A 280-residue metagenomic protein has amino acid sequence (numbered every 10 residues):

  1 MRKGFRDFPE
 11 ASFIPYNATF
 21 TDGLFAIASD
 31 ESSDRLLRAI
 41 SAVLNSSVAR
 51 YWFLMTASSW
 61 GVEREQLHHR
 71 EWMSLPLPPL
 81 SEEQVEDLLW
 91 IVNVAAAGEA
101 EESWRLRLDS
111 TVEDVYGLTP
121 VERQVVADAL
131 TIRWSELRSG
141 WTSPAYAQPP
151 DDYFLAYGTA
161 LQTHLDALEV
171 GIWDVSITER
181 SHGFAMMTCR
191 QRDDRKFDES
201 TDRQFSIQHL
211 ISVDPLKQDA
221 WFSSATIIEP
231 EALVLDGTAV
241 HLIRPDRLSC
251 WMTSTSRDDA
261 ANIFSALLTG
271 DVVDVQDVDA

Functional and structural regions predicted by a protein language model:
K3-F20, R38, A42, A49-E63 (+2 more regions): Short, ligand-facing micro-motifs at secondary-structure edges
K3-F5, A28-E31, L44, P76-P79 (+3 more regions): Active-site proximal loops enriched in glycine and acidic residues that flank catalytic Cys/His/Asp and coordinate
P9-F13, R35-A39, Y51-M55, E83-D87 (+2 more regions): Extended hydrophobic-aromatic, low-complexity segments
N17-F20, S33, L37, H68-R70 (+2 more regions): Active-site-proximal structural scaffolding
D22-S74, S81-Q84, W251-A280: Basic, amphipathic alpha-helical recognition segments used for DNA target recognition
P78-A280: Non-catalytic DNA-recognition/assembly elements of restriction-modification systems
